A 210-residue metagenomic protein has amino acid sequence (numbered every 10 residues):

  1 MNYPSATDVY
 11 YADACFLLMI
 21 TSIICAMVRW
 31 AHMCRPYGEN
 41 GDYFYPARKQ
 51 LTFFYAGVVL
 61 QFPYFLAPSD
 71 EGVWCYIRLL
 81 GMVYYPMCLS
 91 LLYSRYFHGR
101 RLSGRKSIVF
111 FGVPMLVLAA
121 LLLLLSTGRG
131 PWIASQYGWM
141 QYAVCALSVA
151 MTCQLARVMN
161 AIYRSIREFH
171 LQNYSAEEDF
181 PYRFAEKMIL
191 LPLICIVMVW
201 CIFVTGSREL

Functional and structural regions predicted by a protein language model:
M1-A120: N-terminal low-complexity or simple alpha-helical regulatory segments that function as activation/interaction modules
P4-I20, L121-A161, I202-E209: Extracellular-loop-to-transmembrane junctions of the mid-late helices
C15, A47-R48, Y76, W139-C145 (+2 more regions): Residue-level signal for functionally critical sites in structured catalytic/ligand-binding pockets
F16-M19, R48-L51, Y55-V58, C145-L155 (+2 more regions): Residues within membrane-spanning alpha-helices of integral membrane proteins, especially the hydrophobic core/packing
M27-W30, C88-Y96, S148-N173, I202: Alpha-helical transmembrane segments in multipass membrane proteins, preferentially the mid-helix core
C34-G38, S69-D70, F97-R100, S126-P131 (+2 more regions): Transmembrane helix-loop junctions in multipass membrane proteins, especially transporters and channels
Y96-T127, G138-S148, S175-P192: The cytoplasmic-loop to transmembrane-helix boundary for the fourth helix
E178-F180, M188-L210: Interfacial "cap-and-anchor" motif at the non-cytosolic start of specific transmembrane alpha-helices
